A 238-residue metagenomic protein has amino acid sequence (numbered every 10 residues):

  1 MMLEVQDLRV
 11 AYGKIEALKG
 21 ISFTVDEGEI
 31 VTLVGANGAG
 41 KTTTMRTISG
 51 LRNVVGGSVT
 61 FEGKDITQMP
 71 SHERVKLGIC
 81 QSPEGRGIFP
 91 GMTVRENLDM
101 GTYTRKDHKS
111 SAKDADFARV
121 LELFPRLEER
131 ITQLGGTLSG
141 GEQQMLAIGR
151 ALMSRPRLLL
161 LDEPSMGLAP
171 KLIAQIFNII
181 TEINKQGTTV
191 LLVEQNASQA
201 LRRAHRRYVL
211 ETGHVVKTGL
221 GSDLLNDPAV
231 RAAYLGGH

Functional and structural regions predicted by a protein language model:
M1-H238: Glycine-rich phosphate-binding loops of nucleotide-dependent enzymes
